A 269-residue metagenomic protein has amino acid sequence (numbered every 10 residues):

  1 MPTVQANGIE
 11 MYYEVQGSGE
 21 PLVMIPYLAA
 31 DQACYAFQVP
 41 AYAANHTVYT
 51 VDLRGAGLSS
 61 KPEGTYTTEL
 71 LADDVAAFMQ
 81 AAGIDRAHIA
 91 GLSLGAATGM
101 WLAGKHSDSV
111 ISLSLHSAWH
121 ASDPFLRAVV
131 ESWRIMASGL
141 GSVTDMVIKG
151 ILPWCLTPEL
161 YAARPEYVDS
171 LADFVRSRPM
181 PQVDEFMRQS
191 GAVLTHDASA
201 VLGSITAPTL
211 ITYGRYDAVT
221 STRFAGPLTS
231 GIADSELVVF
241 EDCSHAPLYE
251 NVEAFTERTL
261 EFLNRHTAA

Functional and structural regions predicted by a protein language model:
Q5-G64: Conserved HGGG/HGGXW glycine-rich cap/lid loop of the alpha/beta-hydrolase fold
P40, Y49-G91, E257: Active-site loop/oxyanion-hole signature of alpha/beta-hydrolase fold enzymes
G91-G95, G99: Gly/Ala-rich beta-loop-alpha elbow adjacent to hydrolase catalytic centers
G104-K105, S109-G141: Flexible "cap/lid" loop of the alpha/beta hydrolase fold
P124-F125, D145-H196, A200-V201: Conserved alpha/beta-hydrolase catalytic His-Asp/Glu region
I205, I211-Y213: Short beta-strand/loop motif that positions the catalytic acidic residue of the alpha/beta-hydrolase fold
Y216-T220: Acidic catalytic loop of the alpha/beta-hydrolase fold
S235-A269: Catalytic active-site module of serine/aspartate enzymes centered on a nucleophile-bearing elbow/loop
